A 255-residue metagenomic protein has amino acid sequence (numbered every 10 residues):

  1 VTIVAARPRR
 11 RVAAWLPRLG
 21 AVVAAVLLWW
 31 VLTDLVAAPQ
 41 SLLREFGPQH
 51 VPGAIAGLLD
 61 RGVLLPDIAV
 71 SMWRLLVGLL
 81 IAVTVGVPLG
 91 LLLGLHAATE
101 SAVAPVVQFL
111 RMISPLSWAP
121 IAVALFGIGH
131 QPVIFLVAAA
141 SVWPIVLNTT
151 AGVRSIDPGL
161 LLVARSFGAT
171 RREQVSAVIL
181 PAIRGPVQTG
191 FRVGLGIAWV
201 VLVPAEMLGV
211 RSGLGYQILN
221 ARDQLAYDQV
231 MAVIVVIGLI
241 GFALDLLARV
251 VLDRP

Functional and structural regions predicted by a protein language model:
V1-V23, L27, L246-P255: Transmembrane alpha-helical segments of polytopic membrane transport and secretion proteins
R7, L35-I81: Periplasmic/extracellular loop-to-transmembrane helix junction in inner-membrane transport proteins
P52, R61, L65, A69 (+8 more regions): Alpha-helical membrane-protein architecture signal
V77-V107: Transmembrane-helix boundary motif in ABC transporter permease subunits
Q108-P144, A151-G152: Generic hydrophobic transmembrane alpha-helix motif, especially the helices
A124-L125, V153, V200-I237: Glycine-rich helix-loop "coupling/hinge" segments at transmembrane-helix boundaries in multipass transporters
F135, A139, R171-A205, M231-A232 (+3 more regions): Transmembrane alpha-helices
I145-V193, I218: Short cytoplasmic-facing helical segments at TM-TM junctions of multi-pass membrane proteins
